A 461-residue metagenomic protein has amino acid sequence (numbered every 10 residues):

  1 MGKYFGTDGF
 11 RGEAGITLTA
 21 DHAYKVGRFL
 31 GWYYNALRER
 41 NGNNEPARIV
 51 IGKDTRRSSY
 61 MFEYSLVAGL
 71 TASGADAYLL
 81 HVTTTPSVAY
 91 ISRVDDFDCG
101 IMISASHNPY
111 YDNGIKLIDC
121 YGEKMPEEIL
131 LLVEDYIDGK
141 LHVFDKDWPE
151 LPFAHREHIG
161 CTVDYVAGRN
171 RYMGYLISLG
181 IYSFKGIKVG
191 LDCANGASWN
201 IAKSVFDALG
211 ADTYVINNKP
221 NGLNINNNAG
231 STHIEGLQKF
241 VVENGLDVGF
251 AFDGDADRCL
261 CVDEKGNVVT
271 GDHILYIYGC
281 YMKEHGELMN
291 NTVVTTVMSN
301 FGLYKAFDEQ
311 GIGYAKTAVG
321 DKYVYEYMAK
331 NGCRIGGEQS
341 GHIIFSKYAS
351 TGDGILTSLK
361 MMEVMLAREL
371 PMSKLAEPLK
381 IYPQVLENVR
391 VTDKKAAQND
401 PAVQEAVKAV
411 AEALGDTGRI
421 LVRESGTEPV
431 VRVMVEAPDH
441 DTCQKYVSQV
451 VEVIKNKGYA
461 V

Functional and structural regions predicted by a protein language model:
M1-A68, A72-S73, T162-I187, K395-N399: An N-terminal, well-structured beta->alpha segment
F5-G6, I51, A77-V82, M102-I103 (+7 more regions): General beta-strand structural signal in soluble alpha/beta enzymes
E13, N113-V242: Gly/Ser/Thr-enriched, mixed-charge loops and adjacent short helices that form phosphate/oxyanion-binding elements
A36, R40, R48-D112, S204-V262: N-terminal small/polar loop signature for handling phosphorylated ligands or for N-terminal nucleophile
G52-D54, L191-C193, D263, K347 (+1 more regions): Short glycine-centered, acidic/aromatic-flanked micro-motifs in structured strand/loop junctions that mark active-site
L80, L131-M173, S178, E264-G337 (+1 more regions): Proline/glycine-rich low-complexity loops and linkers
V248, H285-V461: Phosphate-binding and adjacent anionic-ligand microenvironments
